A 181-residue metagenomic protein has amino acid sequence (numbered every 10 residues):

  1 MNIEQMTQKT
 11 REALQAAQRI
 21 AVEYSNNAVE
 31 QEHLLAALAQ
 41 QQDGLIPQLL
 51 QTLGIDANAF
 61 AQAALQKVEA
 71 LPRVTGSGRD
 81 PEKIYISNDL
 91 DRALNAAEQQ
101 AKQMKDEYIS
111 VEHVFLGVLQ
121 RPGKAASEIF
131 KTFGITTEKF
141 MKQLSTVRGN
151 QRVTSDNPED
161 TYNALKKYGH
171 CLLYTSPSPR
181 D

Functional and structural regions predicted by a protein language model:
M1-S176: Histone-fold recognition with a strong bias for associated Lys/Arg-rich disordered tails
P177-D181: A short, hydrophobic C-terminal helix/tail in secreted or cell-surface proteins
